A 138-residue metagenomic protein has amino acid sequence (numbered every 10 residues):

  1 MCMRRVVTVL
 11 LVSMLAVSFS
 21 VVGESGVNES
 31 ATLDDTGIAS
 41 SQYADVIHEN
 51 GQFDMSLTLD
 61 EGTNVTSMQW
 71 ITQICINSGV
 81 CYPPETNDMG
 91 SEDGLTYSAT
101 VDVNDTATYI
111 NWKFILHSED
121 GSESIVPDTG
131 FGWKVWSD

Functional and structural regions predicted by a protein language model:
C2-L11, V17-D138: Glycan-association/targeting regions that enable binding to alpha-glucans and other polysaccharides
